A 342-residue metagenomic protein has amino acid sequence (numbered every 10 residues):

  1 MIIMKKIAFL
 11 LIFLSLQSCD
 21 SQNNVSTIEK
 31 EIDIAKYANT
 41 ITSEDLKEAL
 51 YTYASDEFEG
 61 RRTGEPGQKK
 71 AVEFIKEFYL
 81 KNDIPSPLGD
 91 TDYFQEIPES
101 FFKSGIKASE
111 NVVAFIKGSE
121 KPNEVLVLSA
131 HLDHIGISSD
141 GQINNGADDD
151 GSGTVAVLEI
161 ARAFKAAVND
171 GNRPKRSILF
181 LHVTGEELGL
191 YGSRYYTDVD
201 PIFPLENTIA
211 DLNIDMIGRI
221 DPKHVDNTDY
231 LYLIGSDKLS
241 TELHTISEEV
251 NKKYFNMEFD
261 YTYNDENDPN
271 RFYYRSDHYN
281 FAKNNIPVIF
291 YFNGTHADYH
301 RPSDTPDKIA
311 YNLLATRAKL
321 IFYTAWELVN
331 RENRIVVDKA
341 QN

Functional and structural regions predicted by a protein language model:
M4-L10: Sec-dependent signal peptide recognition, specifically the positively charged N-region followed immediately by
Q17-S18: C-terminal motif of bacterial Sec signal peptides marking the signal peptidase cleavage site
E29-K36, T40-K70, N82, S86 (+1 more regions): N-terminal capping segment at the start of a domain
D33, F292, H296-N342: His/Asp/Glu-rich mid-to-C-terminal helical/loop segments that flank catalytic regions of hydrolases
L50-A54, N111-V113, V125-S129, L179-H182 (+4 more regions): Structural recognition of the beta-strand scaffold that forms the well-ordered cores of secreted hydrolase catalytic
R61-I116: A non-catalytic alpha/beta surface segment that caps or lines the substrate-entry region of metallo-dependent hydrolase
A114, L128-S129, D133-L188, I321: Alpha-helical metal-binding/catalytic segments enriched in His/Glu/Asp
V183-V288, V336: Metal-dependent peptidase/peptidase-like ectodomains
